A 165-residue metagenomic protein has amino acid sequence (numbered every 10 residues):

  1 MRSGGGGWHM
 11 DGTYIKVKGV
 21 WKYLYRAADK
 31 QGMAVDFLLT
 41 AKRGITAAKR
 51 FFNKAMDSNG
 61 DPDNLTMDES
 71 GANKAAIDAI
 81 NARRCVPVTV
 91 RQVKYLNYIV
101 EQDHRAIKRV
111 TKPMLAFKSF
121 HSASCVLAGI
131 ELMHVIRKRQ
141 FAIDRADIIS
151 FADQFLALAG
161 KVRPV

Functional and structural regions predicted by a protein language model:
M1-V165: Residue-level recognition of single "structural anchor" positions that define or cap local secondary structure
